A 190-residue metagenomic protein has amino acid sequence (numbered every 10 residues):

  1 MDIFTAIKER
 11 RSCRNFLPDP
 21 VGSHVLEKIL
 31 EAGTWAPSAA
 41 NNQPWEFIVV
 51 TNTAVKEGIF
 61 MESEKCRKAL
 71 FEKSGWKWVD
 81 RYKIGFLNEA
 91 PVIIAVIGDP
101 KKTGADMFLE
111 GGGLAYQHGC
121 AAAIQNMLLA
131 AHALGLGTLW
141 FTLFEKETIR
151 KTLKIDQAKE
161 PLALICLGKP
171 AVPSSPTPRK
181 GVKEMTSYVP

Functional and structural regions predicted by a protein language model:
M1-P20, H24-K28: Short acidic N-proximal helix/loop "leader" segments that mark the beginning of a domain or an inter-domain linker
I3-C13, A163-P190: C-terminal helix-cap and adjacent tail motif
G33, I94, P100, A105-T152: Small-aliphatic-rich amphipathic alpha-helix that forms the alpha element of a beta-alpha
P37-N41: Glycine-rich phosphate/pyrophosphate-binding beta-alpha loops
Q43-C120: Glycine/small-residue-rich phosphate/adenosyl-binding loop
P91-I93, T138, E160-L162: Structural motif
T148-G168: Short, conserved aromatic-histidine micro-motifs
